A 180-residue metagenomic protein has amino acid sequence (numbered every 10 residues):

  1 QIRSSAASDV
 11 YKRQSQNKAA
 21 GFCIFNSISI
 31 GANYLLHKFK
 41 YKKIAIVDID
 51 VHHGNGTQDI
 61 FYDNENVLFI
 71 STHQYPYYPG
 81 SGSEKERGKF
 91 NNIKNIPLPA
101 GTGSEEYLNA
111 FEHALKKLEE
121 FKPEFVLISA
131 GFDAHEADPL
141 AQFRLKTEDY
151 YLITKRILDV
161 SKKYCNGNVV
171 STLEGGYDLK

Functional and structural regions predicted by a protein language model:
Q1-A7, Y11: Single conserved hydrophobic/aromatic residue that forms the stacking wall/gate of nucleotide- or nucleobase-binding
D9-K163: Conserved alpha-helical scaffold segments that buttress catalytic/binding sites
N166: Nucleotide and nucleotide-moiety/phosphate-recognizing core
Y177-K180: C-terminal active-site-proximal or functional interface alpha/beta core segments in diverse enzymes
